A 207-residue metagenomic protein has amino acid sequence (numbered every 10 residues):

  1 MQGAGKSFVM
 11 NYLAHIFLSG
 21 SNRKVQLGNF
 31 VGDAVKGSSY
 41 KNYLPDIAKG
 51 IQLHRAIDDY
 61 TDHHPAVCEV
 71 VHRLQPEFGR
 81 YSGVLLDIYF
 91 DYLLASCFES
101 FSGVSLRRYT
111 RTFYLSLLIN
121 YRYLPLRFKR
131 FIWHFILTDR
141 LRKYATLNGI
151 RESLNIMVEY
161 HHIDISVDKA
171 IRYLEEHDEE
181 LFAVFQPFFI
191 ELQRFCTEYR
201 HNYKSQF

Functional and structural regions predicted by a protein language model:
Q2-Q52, A56-F207: N-terminal leader/auxiliary helical segments
